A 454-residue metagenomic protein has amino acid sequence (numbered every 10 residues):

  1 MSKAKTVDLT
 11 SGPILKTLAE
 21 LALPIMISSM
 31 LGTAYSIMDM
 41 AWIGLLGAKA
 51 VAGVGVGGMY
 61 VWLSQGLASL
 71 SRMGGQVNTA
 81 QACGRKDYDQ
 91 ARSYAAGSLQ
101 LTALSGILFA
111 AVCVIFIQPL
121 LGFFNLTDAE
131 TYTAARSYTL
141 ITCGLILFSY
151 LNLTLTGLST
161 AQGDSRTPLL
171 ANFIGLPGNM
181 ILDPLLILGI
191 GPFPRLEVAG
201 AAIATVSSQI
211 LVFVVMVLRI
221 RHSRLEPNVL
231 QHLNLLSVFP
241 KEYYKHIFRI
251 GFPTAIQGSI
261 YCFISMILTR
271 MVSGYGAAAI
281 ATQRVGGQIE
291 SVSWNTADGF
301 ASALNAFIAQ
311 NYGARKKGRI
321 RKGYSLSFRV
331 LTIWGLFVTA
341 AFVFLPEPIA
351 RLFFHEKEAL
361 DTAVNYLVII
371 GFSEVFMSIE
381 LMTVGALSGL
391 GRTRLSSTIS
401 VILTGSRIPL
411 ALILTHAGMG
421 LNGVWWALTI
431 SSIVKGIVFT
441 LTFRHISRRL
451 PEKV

Functional and structural regions predicted by a protein language model:
M1-A22, T79-L145, F193-F252, I308-S373 (+1 more regions): Short alpha-helical transmembrane segments in multi-pass integral membrane proteins
S11, L15-A34, M38, Y60-L67 (+8 more regions): Residue-level signal for short hydrophobic patches within transmembrane helices of multi-pass membrane transporters
E20-S36, I141, G175, S208-V212 (+4 more regions): Transmembrane helical elements of multi-pass membrane transporters/channels
I25, S29, A41, G58 (+19 more regions): Transmembrane alpha-helix boundary and packing residues in multipass membrane permease domains and related
M30, A34-A52, L121-A129, L185-L196 (+5 more regions): Helix-terminus/linker motif at the lipid-water interface of multi-pass membrane proteins
G32, S36-D39, I43, Q65-R72 (+16 more regions): Alpha-helical transmembrane segments and their lipid-water interface positions in multi-pass membrane proteins
V51-A111, S149-P168, T269, I280-A340 (+2 more regions): Small-residue-rich hydrophobic transmembrane alpha-helices
S69-R72, T142-T160, P168-L176, A201-M216 (+4 more regions): Short runs within selected transmembrane alpha-helices of multi-pass transporters and secretion channels
